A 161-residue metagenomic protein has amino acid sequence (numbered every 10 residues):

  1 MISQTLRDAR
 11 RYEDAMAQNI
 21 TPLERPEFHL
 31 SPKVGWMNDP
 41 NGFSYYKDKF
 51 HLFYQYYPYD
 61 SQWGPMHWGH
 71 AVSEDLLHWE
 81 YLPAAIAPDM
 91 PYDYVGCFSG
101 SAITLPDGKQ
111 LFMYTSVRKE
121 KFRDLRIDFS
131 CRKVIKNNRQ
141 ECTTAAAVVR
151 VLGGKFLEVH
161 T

Functional and structural regions predicted by a protein language model:
M1-T161: Beta-rich carbohydrate-recognition and catalytic domains
